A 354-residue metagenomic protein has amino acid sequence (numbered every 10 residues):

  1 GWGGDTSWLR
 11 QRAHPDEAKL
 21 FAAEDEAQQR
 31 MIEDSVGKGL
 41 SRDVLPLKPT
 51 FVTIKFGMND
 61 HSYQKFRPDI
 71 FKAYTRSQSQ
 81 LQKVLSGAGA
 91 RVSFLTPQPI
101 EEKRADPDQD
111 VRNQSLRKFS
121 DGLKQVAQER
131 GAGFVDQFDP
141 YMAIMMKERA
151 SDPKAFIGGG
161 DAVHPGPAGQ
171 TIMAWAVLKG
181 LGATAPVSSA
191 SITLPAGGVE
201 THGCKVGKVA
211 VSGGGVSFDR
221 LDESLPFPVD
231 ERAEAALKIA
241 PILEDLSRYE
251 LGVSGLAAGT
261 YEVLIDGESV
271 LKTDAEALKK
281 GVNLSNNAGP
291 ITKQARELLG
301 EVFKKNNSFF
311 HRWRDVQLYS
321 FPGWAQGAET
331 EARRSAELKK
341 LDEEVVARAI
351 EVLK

Functional and structural regions predicted by a protein language model:
G1-W8: A short beta-strand-loop structural module common to alpha/beta enzyme folds
R12-D16: Short, surface-exposed amphipathic charged segments that create phosphate/polyanion-binding patches used for binding
E17-K354: Alpha-helical cap/lid subdomain in secreted, periplasmic, or secretory-pathway luminal O-acyl-processing enzymes
